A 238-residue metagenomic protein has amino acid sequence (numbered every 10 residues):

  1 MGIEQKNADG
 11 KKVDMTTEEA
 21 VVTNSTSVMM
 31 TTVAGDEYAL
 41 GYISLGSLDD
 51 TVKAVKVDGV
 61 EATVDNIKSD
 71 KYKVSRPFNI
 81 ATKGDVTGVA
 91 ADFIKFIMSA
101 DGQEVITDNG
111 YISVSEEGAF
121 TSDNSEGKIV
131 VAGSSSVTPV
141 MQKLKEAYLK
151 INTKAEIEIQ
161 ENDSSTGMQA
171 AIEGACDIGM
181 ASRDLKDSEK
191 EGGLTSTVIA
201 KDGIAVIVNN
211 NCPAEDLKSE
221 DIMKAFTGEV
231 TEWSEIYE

Functional and structural regions predicted by a protein language model:
M1-E238: Exported/periplasmic ABC-transporter solute-binding proteins
